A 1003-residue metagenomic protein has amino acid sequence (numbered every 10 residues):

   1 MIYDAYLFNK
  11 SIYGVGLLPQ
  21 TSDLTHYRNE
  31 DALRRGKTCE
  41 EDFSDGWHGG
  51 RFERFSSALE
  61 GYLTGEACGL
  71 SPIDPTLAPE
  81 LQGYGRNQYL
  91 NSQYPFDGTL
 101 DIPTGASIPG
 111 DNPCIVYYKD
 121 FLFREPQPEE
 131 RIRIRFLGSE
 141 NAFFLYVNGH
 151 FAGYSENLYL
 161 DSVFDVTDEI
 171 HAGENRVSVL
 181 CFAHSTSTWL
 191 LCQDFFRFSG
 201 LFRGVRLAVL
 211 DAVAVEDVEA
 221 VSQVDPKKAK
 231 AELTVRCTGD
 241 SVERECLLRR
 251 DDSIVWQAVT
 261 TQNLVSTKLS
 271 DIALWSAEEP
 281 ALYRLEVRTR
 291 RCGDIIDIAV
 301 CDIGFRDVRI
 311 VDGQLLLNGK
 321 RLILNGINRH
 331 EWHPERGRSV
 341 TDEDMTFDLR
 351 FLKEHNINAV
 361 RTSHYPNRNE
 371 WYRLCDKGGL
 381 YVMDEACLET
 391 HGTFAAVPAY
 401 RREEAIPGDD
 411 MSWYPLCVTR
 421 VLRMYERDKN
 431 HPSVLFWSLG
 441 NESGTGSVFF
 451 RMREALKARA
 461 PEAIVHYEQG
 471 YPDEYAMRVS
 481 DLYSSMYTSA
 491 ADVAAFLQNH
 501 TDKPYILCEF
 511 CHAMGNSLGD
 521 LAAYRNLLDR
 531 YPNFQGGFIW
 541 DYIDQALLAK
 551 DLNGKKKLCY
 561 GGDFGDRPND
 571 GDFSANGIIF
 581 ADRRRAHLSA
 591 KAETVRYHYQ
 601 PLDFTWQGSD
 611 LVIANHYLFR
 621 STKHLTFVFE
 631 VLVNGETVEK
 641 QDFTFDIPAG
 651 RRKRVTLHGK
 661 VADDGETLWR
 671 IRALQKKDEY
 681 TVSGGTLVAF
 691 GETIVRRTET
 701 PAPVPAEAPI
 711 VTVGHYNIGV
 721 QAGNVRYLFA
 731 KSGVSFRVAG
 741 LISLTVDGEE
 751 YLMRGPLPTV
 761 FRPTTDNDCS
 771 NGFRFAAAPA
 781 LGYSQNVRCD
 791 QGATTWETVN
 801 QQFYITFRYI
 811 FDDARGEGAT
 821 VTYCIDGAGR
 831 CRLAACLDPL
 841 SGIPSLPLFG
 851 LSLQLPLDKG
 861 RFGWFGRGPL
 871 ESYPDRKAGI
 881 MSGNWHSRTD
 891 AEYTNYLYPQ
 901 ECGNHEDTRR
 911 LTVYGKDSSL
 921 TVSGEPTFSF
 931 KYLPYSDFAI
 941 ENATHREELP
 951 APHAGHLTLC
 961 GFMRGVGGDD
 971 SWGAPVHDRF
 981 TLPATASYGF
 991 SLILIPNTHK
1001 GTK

Functional and structural regions predicted by a protein language model:
M1-D42, G61, D74, G83 (+6 more regions): Extended substrate-binding grooves/exosites of carbohydrate-active enzymes
M1-R35, G50-F52, S107-A214, D240 (+3 more regions): Accessory beta-strand-rich segments of carbohydrate-active enzymes
Y117-K119, L160-F164, N263-T267, K653-L657: Short strand-edge motifs at loop-to-beta-strand transitions and within beta-strands of extracellular beta-rich domains
G138, S276, H658-D664, E679 (+1 more regions): Beta-strand/loop-rich accessory regions of lumenal/periplasmic or secreted enzymes, predominantly carbohydrate-active
V147, A229-V259, L611-N615, F619-F643 (+2 more regions): Beta-strand-rich binding/interaction modules
H171-E174, R236, D240-R309, T667-A706: Extended acidic/polar, glycine-enriched regions that form or flank non-catalytic beta-rich accessory modules
A172, T261-N263, P648-R652, D664 (+1 more regions): Solvent-exposed, conformationally flexible loop/turn segments
L191-A214, G554-G608, V612, H616-T626 (+5 more regions): Catalytic cores of secreted or luminal carbohydrate-active enzymes
